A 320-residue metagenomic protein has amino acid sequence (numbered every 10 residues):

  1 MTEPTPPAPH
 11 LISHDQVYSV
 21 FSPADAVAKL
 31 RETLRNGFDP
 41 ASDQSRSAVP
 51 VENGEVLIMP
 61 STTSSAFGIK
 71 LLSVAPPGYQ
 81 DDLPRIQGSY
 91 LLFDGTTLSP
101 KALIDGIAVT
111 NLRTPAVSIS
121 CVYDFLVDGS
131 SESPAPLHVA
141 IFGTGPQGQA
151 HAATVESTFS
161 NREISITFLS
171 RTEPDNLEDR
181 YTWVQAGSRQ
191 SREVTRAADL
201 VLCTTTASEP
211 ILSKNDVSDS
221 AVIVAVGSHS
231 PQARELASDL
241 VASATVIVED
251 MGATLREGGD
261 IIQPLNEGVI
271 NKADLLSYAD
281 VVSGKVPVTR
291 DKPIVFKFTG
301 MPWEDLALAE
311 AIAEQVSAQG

Functional and structural regions predicted by a protein language model:
M1-N111, V117-I119, L306, A313: N-terminal ligand-binding/catalytic initiation module
L126-H138, S218-D219: Short helix-loop-beta connector
V139-A140, I294: Conserved beta-strand elements of the Class I
G143-G145: Glycine-rich Rossmann-fold phosphate-binding loop(s) that bind the pyrophosphate of adenine dinucleotide cofactors
G148-Q149: N-terminal Rossmann-fold NAD(P) dinucleotide-binding loop
T158-R180: NAD(P)-binding Rossmann-fold cofactor-contacting core
T182-P264: Rossmann-like adenosine-cofactor binding region
Q232-G320: Adenosine-phosphate binding glycine-rich loop
